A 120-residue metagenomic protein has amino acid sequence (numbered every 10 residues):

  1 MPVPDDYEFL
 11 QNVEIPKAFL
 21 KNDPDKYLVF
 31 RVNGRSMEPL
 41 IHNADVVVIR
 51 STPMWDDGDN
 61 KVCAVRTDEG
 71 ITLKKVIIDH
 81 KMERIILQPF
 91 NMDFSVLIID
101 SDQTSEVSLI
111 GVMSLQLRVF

Functional and structural regions predicted by a protein language model:
M1-N43, M54-W55, E69, V107 (+1 more regions): Short, positionally conserved secondary-structure boundary motifs
P24-V29, G58-A64, I85: Short, hydrophobic/aromatic-rich segments at coil-to-beta transitions
R31, T72-K75, V112: Residues located in well-ordered beta-strands
D45-V46, K61: Structural motif
V46, L73-K75, I98: Well-ordered beta-strand positions in beta-sheet-rich domains
V48-I49, A64: Hydrophobic beta-strand signal
D59-M82: Short, compositionally biased
I77-F120: Glycine- and charge-enriched low-complexity intrinsically disordered segments
